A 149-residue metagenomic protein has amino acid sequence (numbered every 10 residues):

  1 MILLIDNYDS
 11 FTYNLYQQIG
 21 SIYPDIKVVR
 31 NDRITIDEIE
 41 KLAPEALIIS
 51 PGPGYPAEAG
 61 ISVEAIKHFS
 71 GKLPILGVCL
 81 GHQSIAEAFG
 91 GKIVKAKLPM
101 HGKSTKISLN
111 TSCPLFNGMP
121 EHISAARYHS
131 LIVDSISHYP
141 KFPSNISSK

Functional and structural regions predicted by a protein language model:
M1-G71, L80: N-terminal beta1-alpha1 cap of cysteine-dependent amidohydrolase-like domains
G20-S21, E38-K41, I85-E87, S135-Y139: Short loop/helix-cap segments at secondary-structure boundaries that form the rim of catalytic
Y23-D25, K72, G90, H122 (+1 more regions): A generic structural signal for alpha->beta connector loops
I26-V28, I93, S144: Generic structural signal for residues in well-ordered beta-strands
K27-R33, I107-L109, A125, S147-K149: Short gly/ser/thr-rich secondary-structure transition/capping motifs
R33-D37, H101-G102, V133: A short acidic, often aromatic-flanked loop/helix-cap motif at beta-alpha or helix-coil junctions that lines enzyme
P44-C113, N117, S124: Cysteine-nucleophile active-site neighborhood
C113-K149: Catalytic beta-strand/loop cores that center a nucleophilic Ser/Cys/Thr and support acyl-enzyme chemistry
